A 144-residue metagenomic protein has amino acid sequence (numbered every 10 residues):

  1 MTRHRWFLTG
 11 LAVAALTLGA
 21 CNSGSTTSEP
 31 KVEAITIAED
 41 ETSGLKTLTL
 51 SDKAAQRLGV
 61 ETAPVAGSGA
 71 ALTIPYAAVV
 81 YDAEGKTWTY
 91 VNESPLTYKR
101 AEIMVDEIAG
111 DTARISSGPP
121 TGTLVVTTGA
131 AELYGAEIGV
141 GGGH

Functional and structural regions predicted by a protein language model:
M1-C21: Sec-dependent bacterial lipoprotein signal peptides
R3, C21-P64, W88-A109, R114-H144: Short alpha-helical boundary/capping segments at helix-coil junctions
A63-S68, V80: Short, contiguous, helix-prone interaction/anchoring segments in small proteins
L72-A78: Sequence-composition feature that favors extended, apolar/low-complexity stretches
V79-Y81, K86-W88: Compact, glycine-rich, soluble single-domain proteins
